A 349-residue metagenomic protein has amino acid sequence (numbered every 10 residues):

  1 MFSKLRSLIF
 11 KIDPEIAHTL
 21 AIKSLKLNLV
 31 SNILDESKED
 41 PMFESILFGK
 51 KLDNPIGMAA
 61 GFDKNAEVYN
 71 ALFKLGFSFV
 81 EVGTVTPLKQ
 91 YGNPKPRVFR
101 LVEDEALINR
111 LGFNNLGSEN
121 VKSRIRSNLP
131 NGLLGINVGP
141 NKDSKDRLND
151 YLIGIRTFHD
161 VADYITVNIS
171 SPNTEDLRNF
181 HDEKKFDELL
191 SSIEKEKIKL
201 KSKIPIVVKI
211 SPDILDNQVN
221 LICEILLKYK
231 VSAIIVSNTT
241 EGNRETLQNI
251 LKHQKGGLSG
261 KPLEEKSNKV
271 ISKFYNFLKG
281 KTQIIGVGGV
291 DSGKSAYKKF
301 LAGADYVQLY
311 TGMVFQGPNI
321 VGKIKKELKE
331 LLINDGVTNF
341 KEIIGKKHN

Functional and structural regions predicted by a protein language model:
F2-S45, N109-N114: An N-cap/entry alpha-helix motif that binds or orients negatively charged groups
D13, M58, V80, V121 (+6 more regions): Conserved, mostly hydrophobic/aromatic
I22-K38, P172-K185, V219, C223-G280: Glycine/Thr-rich beta-alpha phosphate-binding loop at enzyme active sites
K51-G57, P130-V138, K199-S211, N276-G286: Short beta-strand/loop segments at the ligand-binding rim of alpha/beta enzyme cores
N65-L72, L152, I214-K228, N276 (+2 more regions): Catalytic cores of alpha/beta
S78-Q90, I169-S171, A233-E241, A296-K323: Glycine-rich phosphate-binding active-site loops on the catalytic face of alpha/beta enzymes
G83, L88-L133: A gly/proline- and charged-residue-enriched helix-loop-helix capping module
K89-E105, N243-S259, V314-V337: C-terminal helical cap(s) of enzyme catalytic domains, especially alpha/beta-barrels
